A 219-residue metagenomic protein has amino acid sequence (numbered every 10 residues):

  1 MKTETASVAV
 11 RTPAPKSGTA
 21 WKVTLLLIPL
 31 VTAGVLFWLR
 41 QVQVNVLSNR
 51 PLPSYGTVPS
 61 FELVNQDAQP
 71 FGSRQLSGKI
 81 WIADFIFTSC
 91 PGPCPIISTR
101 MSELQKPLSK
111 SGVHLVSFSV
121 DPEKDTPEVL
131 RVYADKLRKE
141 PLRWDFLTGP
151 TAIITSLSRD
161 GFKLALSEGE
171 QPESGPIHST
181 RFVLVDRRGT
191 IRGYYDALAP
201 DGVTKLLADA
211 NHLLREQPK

Functional and structural regions predicted by a protein language model:
M1-S60, K219: N-terminal targeting signals for export/organelle localization
Q43-Q75, G92, T99: N-terminal "domain-start" segment that seeds a small globular fold
V58-P59, W81, S179-R181: Short loop/turn microsegments at loop-to-beta-strand junctions
F71-M101, L115: Short active-site neighborhood of thiol/selenol oxidoreductases, capturing the structured segment around
I80, S89, Q105-S109, L137 (+3 more regions): Sec/Tat-exported extracytoplasmic proteins
S98-L157: Structural microenvironment flanking redox-active thiols in thiol-disulfide oxidoreductases
W144, T155, F162-E168, P176-V183: Structural micro-motif
E170-K219: Thiol-/selenol-based redox modules, centered on thioredoxin-like and closely related oxidoreductase domains
